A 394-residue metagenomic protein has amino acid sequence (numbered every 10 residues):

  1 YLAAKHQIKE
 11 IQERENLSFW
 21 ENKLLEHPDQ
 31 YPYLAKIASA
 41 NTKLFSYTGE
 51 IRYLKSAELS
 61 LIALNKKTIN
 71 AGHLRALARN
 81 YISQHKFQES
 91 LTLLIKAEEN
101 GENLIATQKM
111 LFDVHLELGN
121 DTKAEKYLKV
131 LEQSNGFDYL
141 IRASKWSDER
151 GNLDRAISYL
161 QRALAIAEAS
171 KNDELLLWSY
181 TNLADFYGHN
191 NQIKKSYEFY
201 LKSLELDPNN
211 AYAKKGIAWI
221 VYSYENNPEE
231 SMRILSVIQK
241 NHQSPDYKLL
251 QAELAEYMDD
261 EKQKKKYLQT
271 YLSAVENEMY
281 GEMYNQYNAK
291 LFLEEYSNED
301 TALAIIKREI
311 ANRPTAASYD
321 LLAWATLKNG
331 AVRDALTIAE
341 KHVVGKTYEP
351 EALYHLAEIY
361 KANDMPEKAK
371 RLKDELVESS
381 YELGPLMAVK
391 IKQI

Functional and structural regions predicted by a protein language model:
Y1-L74, T92, E125, K370-D374 (+1 more regions): N-terminal leader/linker segments that initiate helical-solenoid repeat arrays
E13, Y47, L54, F87 (+8 more regions): TPR-repeat structural position
K23, A63-L64, K96-A97, L128-L131 (+8 more regions): Canonical positions in the second alpha-helix
Y31, K67-L74, N100-Q108, S134-R142 (+7 more regions): Generic helix N-cap/helix-start motif at coil->alpha-helix transitions
S39, R79, D113, K145-W146 (+6 more regions): Residue-level recognition of tetratricopeptide repeat
L44, T48-I51, Q84, L118 (+7 more regions): Structural motif corresponding to the intra-repeat A-B loop/turn of tetratricopeptide repeats
E132-G136, A165, Q239-P245, E253-D259 (+4 more regions): TPR/TPR-like (Sel1-like) alpha-helical repeat modules
